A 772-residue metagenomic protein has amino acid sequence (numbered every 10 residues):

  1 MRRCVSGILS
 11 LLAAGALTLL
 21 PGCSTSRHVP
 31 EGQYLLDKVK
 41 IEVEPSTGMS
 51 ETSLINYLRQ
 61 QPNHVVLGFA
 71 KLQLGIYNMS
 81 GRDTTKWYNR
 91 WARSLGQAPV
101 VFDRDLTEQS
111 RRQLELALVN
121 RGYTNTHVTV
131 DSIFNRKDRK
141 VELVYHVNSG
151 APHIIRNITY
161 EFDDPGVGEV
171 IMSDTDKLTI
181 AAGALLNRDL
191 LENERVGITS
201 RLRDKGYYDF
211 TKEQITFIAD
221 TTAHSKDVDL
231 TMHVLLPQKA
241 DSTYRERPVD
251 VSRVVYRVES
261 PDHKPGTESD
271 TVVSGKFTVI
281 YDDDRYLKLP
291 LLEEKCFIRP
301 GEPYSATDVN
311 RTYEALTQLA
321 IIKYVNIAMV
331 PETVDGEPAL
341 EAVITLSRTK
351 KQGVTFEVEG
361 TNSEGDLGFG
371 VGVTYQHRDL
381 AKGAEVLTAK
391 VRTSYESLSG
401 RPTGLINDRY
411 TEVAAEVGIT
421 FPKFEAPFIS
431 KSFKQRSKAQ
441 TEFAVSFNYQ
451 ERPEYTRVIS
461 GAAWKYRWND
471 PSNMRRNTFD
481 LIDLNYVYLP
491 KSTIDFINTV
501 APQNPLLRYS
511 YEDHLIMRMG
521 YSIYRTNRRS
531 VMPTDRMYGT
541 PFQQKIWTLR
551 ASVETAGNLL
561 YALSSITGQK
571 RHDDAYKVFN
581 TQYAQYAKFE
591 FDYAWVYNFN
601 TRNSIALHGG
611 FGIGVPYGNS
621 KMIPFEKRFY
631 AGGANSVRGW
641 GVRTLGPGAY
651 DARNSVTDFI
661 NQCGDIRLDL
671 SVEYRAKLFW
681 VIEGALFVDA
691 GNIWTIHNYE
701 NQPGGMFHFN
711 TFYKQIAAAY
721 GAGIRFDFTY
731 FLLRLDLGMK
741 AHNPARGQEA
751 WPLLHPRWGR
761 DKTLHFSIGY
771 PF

Functional and structural regions predicted by a protein language model:
L19-G22: C-terminal motif of bacterial Sec signal peptides marking the signal peptidase cleavage site
S24-Q318, I327, A339, F433 (+1 more regions): Interaction-mediating elements
I133, L235, R299, V330-E332 (+15 more regions): Outer-membrane beta-barrel pore domains and translocons
D204, F297, G353, I406-G610 (+1 more regions): Transmembrane beta-strand segments of outer-membrane beta-barrel domains in Gram-negative and organellar OMPs
S242-R245, D250-K434, S510-M517, R525-F542 (+3 more regions): Outer-membrane beta-barrel initiation region
T278, G360, R401-L405, N504-S510 (+4 more regions): Extracellular loop and loop/strand-boundary signature of outer-membrane beta-barrel proteins
L340, S604-F687, G691-Y699: Extracytoplasmic gating/loop element in the C-terminal half of outer-membrane beta-barrel translocons and assembly
F726-Y730, W758-F772: Outer-membrane beta-barrel "beta-signal"
